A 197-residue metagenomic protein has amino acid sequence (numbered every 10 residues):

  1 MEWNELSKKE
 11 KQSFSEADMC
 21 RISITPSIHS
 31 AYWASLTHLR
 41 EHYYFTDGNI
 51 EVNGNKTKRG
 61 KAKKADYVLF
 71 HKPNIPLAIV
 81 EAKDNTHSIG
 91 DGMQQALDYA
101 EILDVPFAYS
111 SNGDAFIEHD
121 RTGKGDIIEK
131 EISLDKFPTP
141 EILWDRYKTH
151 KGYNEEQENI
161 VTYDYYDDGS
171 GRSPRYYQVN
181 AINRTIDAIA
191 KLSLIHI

Functional and structural regions predicted by a protein language model:
M1-I195: ATP-dependent helicase/translocase motor core
